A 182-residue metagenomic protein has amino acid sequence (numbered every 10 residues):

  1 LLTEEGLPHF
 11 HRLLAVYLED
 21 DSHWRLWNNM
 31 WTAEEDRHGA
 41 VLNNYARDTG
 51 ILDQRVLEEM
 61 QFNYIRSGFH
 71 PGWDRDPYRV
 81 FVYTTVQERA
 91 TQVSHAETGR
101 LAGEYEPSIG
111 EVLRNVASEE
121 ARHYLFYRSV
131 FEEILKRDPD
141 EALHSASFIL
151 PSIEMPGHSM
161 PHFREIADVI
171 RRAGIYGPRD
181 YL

Functional and structural regions predicted by a protein language model:
L1-L182: Non-heme di-metal
